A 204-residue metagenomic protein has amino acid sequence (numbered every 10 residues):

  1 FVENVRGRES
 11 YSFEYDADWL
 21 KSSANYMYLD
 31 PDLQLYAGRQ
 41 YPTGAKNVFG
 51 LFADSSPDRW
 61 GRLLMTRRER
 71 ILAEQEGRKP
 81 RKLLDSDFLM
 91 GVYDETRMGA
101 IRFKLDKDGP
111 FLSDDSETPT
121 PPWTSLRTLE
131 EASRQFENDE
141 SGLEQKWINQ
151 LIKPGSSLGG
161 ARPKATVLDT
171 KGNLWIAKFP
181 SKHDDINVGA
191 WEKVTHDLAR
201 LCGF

Functional and structural regions predicted by a protein language model:
F1-F204: Phosphate/dinucleotide-binding and metal-coordinating scaffold of catalytic cores in nucleotide-dependent enzymes
